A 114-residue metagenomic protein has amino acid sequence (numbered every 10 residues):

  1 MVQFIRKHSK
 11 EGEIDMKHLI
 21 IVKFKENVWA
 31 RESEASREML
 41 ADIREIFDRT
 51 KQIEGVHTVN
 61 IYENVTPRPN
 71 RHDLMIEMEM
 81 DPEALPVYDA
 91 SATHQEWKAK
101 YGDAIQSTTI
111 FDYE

Functional and structural regions predicted by a protein language model:
V2-D73, E83-P86, E114: Short S/T/G/P-rich N-terminal loop/turn motif that feeds into the first structured element of a domain
A41, E45, E79-F111: An amphipathic, aromatic/His-enriched active-site/gating alpha helix that lines ligand/cofactor pockets
I76: Conserved RNP beta-strands of RNA recognition motif
